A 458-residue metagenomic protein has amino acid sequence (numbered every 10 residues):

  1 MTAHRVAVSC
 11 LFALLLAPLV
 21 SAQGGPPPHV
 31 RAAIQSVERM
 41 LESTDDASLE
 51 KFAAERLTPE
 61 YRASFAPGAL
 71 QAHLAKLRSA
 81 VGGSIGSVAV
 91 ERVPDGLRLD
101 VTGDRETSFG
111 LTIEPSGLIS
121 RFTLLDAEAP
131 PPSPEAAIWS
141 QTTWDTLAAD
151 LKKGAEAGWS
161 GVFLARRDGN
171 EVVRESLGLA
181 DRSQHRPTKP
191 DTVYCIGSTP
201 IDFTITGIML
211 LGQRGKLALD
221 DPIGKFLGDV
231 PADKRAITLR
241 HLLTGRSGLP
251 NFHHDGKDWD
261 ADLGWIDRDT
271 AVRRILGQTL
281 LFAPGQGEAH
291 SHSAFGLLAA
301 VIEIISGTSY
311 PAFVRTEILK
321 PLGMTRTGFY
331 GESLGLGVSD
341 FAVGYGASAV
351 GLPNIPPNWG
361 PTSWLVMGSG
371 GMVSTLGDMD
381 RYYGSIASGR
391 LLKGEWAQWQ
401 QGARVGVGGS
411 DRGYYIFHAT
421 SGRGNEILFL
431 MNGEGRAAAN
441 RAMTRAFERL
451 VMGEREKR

Functional and structural regions predicted by a protein language model:
V8-P18: Bacterial N-terminal signal peptides
S21-D46, A129-T142: Short, low-complexity N-terminal intrinsically disordered segments enriched in polar/charged residues
Q35, S43-R92: Short solvent-exposed beta->alpha transition segments
A89-A136: Exposed beta-sheet edge and beta->alpha loop/turn motif
V101, F109, I119-L125, F417-E434: Short, well-ordered beta-strand elements
R105-T107, A157-S160, R412-Y414: Short, small/polar residue-rich loop motifs at catalytic or cofactor-binding pockets
W139-I196, K216-A218: Short, conserved catalytic-motif segment at the N-terminal edge
D181, K234-F417: Short, surface-exposed loop or secondary-structure junction motifs that flank catalytic or metal-binding residues
